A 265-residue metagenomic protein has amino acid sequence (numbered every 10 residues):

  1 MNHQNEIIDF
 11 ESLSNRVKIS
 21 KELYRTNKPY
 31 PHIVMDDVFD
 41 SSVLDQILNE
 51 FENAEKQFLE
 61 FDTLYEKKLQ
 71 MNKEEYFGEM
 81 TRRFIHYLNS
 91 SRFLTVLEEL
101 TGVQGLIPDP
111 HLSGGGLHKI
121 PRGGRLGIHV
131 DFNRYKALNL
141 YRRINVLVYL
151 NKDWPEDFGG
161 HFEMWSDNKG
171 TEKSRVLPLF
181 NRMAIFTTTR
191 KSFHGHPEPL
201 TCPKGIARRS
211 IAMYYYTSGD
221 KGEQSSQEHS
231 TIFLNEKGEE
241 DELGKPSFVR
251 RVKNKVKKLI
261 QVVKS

Functional and structural regions predicted by a protein language model:
N5, E55-Q57, Q104-I107, K152-E156: Proline-centered turn/helix-capping motifs that create local helix->coil transitions or kinks
N5, S12-R16, K21-T101: Non-heme Fe(II)/2-oxoglutarate
H32, H129, H194-H196: Histidine-centered active-site/metal-ligand motif
D40, T81, S90-L94, E98 (+6 more regions): A structural signal for well-ordered alpha-helical scaffolds and beta->alpha junctions
N49-E52, Y76, I85-R142, N151: Non-heme Fe(II) oxygenase catalytic core, chiefly the N-lobe of the double-stranded beta-helix
Q57-L59, E66-E74, L100, L106-D109 (+7 more regions): A structural signal for the main folded, soluble domain(s) of proteins
Y135-R142, K152-S265: Catalytic core of Fe(II)/2-oxoglutarate
